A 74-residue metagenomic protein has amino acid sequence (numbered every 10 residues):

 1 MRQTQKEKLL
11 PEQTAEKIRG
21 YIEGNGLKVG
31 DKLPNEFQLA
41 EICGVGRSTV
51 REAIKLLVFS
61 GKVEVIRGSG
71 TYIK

Functional and structural regions predicted by a protein language model:
M1-K74: Short linear motifs at protein or domain termini
